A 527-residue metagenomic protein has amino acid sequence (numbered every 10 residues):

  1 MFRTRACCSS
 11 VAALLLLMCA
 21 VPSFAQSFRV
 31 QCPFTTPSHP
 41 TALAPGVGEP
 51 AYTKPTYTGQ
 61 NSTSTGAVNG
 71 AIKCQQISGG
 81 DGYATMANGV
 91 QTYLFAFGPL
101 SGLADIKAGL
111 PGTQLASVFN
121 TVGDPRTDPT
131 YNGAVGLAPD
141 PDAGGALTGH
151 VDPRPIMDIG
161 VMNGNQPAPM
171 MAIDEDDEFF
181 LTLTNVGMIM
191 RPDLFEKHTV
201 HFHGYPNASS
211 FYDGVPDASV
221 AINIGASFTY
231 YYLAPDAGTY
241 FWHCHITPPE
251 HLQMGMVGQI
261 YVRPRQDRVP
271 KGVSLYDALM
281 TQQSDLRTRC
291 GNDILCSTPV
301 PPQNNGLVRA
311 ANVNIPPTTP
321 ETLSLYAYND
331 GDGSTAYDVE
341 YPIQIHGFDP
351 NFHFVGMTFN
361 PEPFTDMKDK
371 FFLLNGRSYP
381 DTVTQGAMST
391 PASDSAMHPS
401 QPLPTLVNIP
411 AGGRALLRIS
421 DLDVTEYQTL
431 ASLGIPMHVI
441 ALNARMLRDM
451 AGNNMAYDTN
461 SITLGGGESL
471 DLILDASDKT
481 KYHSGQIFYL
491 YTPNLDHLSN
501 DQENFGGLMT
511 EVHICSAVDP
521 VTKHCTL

Functional and structural regions predicted by a protein language model:
M1-V11: Bacterial N-terminal signal peptides that target proteins for export
A20-P22: N-terminal signal peptide c-region/cleavage motif recognized by signal peptidases
F24-L527: Copper-binding active sites and cupredoxin-like electron-transfer domains, recognizing His/Cys-rich ligand loops
